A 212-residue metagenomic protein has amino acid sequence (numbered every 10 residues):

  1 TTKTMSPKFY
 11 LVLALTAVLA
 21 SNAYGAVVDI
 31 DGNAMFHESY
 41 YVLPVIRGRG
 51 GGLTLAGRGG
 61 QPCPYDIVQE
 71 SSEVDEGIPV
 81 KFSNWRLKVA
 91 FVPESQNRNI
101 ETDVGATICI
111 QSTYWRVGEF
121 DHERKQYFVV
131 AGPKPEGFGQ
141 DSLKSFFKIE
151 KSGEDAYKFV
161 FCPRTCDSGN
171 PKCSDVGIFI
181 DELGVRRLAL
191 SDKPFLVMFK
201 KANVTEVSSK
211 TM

Functional and structural regions predicted by a protein language model:
T1-L11, V18-P62, N97-E101, G105-T107 (+1 more regions): Extracellular glycan/ECM-engagement signal in secreted proteins
L15, L19, A23, N84-R86 (+1 more regions): Generic low-complexity, intrinsically disordered sequence content enriched in small uncharged/hydrophobic residues
C63-Y114: Structured domain cores in non-transmembrane regions
